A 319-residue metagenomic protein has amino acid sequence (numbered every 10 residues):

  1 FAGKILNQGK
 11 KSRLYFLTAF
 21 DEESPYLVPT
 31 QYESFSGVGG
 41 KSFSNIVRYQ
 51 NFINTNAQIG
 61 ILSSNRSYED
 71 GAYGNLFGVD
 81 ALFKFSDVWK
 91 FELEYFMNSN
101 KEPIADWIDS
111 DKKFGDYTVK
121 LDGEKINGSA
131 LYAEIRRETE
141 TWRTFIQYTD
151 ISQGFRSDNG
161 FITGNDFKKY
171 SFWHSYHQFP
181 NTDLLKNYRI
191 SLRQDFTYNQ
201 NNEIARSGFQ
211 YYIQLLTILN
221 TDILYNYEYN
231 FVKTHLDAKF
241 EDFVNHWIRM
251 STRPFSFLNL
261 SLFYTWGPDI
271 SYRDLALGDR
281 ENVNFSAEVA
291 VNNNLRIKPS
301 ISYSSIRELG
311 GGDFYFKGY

Functional and structural regions predicted by a protein language model:
F1-D80: A conserved hydrophobic secondary-structure block that centers on an alpha-helix together with its immediately flanking
L6-N7, R13, G74, L82-F85 (+1 more regions): Exposed, low-structure sequence patches enriched in small/polar residues
